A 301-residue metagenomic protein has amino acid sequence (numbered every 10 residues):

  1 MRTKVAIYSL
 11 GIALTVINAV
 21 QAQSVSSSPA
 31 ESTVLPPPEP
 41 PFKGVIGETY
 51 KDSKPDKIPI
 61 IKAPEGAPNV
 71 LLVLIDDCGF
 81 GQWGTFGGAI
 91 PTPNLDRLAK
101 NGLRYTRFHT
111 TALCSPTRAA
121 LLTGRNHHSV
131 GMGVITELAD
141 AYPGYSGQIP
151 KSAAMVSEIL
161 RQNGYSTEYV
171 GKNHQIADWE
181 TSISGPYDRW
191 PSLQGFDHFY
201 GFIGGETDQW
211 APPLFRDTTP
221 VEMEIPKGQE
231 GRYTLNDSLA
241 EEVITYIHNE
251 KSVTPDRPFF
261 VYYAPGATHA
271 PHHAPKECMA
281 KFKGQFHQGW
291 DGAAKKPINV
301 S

Functional and structural regions predicted by a protein language model:
M1-S9: Bacterial N-terminal signal peptides that target proteins for export
Y8-N18: Bacterial N-terminal signal peptides
A19-S301: Formylglycine-dependent sulfatase
